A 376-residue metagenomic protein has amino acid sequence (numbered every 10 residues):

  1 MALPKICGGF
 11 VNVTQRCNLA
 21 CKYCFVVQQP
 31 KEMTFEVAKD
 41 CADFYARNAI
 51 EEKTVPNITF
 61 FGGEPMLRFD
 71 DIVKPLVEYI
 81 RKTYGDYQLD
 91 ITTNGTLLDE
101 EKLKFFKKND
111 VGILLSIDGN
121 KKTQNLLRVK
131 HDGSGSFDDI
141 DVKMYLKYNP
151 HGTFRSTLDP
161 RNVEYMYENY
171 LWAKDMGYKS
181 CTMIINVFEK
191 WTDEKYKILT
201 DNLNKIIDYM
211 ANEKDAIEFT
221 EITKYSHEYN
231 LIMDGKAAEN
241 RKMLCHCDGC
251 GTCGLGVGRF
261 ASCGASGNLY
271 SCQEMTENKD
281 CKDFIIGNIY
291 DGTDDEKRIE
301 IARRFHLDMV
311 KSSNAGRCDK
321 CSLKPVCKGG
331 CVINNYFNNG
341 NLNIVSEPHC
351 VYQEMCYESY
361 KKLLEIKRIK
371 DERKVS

Functional and structural regions predicted by a protein language model:
M1-F10, E51-E52, S376: N-terminal [4Fe-4S]-dependent radical SAM core
L3-V37: Canonical Radical SAM [4Fe-4S] cluster-binding loop centered on the CxxxCxxC motif and its immediate flanking residues
V27-K31, L126-S134, N338: Short glycine-enriched, charge-decorated loop/helix-capping segments at active-site entrances that position
A38, A42-T59, R68-K195: Radical SAM/AdoMet-radical enzyme domain recognition
D201-E239, E274-K320: C-terminal accessory region of radical SAM enzymes
C250-G258: Short, small/polar residue-rich loop motifs at catalytic or cofactor-binding pockets
S266, E277-D280, V310-S376: Radical SAM enzyme core and accessory elements
